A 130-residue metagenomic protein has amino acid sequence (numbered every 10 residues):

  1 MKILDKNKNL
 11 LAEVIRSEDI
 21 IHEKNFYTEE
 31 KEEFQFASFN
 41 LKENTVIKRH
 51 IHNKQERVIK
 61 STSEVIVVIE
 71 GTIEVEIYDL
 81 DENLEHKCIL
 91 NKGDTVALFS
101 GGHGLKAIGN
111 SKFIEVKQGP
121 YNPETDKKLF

Functional and structural regions predicted by a protein language model:
M1-F39: A short, N-terminal "cap"/entry segment at the start of jelly-roll beta-barrel domains of the cupin/DSBH fold
F39-K60: Conserved short histidine dyad/triad with adjacent acidic residue
E43, S61-Y78: Glycine- and acidic-residue-biased ligand/ion/polar-headgroup-sensing regions
R49, V75-E76, V96-L98, G102-I108 (+1 more regions): Short beta-strand His + acidic residue motifs that chelate non-heme Fe in jelly-roll/DSBH and cupin folds
D79-S100: Short acidic-glycine-tyrosine-enriched beta hairpin
K106-F130: Double-stranded beta-helix
